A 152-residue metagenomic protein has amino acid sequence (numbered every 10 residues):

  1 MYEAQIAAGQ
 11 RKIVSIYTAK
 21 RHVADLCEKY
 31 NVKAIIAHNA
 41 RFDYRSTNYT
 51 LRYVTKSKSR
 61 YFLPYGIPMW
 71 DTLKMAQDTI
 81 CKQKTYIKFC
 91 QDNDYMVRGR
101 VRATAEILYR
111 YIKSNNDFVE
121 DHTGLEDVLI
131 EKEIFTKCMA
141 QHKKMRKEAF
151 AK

Functional and structural regions predicted by a protein language model:
M1-R52, E106-I107: Conserved non-catalytic scaffold segment of RNase H-like nuclease domains
Y2, K58-Y65, S114-T123: Short, surface-exposed acidic
K12-A19, A34, Y61-P68, Y95-L108: Glycine-rich, flexible loop segments associated with nucleotide phosphate handling
A34-R41, R45-S46, T50, F89-K152: Acidic, Mg2+-coordinating catalytic module of metal-dependent nucleases/exonucleases that use a two-metal-ion mechanism
F42-W70: Substrate-recognition/cap helix-loop segment adjacent to the acidic, metal-dependent catalytic center of Asp-based
L51-K56, Q77-K84, R110-S114: A generic structural signal for secondary-structure junctions that act as hinges or helix/strand caps at the edges
M69-M96: Short alpha-helix plus adjacent loop in nuclease-associated cores
